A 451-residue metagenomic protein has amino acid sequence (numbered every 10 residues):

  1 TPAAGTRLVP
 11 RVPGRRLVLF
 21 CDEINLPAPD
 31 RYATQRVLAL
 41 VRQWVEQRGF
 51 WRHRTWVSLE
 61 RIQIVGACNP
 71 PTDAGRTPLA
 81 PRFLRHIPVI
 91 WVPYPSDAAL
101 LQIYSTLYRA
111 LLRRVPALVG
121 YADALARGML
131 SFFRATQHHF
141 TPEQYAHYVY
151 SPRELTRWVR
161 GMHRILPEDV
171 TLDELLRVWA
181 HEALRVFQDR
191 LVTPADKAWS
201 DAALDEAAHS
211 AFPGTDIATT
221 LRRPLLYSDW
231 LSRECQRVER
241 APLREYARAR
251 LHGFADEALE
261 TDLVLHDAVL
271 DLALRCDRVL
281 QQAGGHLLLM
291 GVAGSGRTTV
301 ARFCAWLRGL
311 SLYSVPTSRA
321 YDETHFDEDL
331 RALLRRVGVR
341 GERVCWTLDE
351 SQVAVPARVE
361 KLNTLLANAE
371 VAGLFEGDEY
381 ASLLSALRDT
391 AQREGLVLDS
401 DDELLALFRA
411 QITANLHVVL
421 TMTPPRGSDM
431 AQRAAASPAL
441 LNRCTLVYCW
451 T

Functional and structural regions predicted by a protein language model:
T1-R7, R16-L59, Q63-N69, P81 (+4 more regions): Conserved catalytic/switch belt of AAA+ P-loop NTPases
R15, R48, E60-I62, F83-P88 (+6 more regions): Short glycine-/polar-rich loops that comprise or flank the Walker A/P-loop and associated switch/sensor motifs
I24-P27, I64, N69-A74, Y94-L100 (+9 more regions): Conserved nucleotide-binding/hydrolysis micro-motifs of P-loop NTPases
L26-V37, I90, L263-V264, L312-T324 (+1 more regions): Flexible beta-alpha connector loops of hexameric P-loop NTPases
W56, P71-H86, G427-N442: Short regulatory helix/loop adjacent to the ATP-binding pocket of P-loop NTPases
E60-V65, R85-P88, P93-Q281, T413-R426 (+2 more regions): Alpha-helical lid/collar subdomain of P-loop NTPases
L221, L225-R335, V339, V344-V353: Terminal-proximal interaction/regulatory segments of ATP-powered molecular machines
A293, R343, D349-A357, A367-V371 (+3 more regions): Globular "head" domains of long coiled-coil molecular machines
